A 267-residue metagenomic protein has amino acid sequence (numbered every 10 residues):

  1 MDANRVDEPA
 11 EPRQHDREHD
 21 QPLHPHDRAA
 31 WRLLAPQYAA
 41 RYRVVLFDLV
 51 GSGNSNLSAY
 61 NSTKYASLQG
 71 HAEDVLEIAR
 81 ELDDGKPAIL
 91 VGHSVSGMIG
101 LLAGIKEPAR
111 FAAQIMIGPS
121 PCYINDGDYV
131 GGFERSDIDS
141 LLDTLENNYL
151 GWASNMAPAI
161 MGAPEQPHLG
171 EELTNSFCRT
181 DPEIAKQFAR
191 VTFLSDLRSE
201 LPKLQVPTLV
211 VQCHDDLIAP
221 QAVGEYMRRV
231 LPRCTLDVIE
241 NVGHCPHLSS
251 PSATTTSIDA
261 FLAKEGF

Functional and structural regions predicted by a protein language model:
H26-A35: The serine-hydrolase catalytic nucleophile loop
P36-V91, T256: Active-site loop/oxyanion-hole signature of alpha/beta-hydrolase fold enzymes
G92-S94, C213: Conserved alpha/beta-hydrolase "nucleophile elbow" surrounding the catalytic nucleophile
L101-N147: Flexible "cap/lid" loop of the alpha/beta hydrolase fold
N125, Y129-F133, D143-K203: Conserved alpha/beta-hydrolase catalytic His-Asp/Glu region
L204, V210-Q212: Short beta-strand/loop motif that positions the catalytic acidic residue of the alpha/beta-hydrolase fold
D215-A219: Acidic catalytic loop of the alpha/beta-hydrolase fold
C234-F267: Catalytic active-site module of serine/aspartate enzymes centered on a nucleophile-bearing elbow/loop
